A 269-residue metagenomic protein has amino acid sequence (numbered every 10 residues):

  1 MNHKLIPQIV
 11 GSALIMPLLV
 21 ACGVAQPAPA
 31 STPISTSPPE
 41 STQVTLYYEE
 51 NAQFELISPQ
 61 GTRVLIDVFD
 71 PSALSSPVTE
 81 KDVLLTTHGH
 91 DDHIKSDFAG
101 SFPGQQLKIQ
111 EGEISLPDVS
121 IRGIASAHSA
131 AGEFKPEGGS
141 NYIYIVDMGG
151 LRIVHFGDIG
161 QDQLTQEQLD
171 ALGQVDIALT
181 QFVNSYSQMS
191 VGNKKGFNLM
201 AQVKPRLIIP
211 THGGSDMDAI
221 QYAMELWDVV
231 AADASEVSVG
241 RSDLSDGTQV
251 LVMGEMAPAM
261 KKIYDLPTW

Functional and structural regions predicted by a protein language model:
M1-S12: Bacterial N-terminal signal peptides that target proteins for export
L18-A21: C-terminal motif of bacterial Sec signal peptides marking the signal peptidase cleavage site
G23-A25: Bacterial signal peptide processing site
P38-A73, E137-G157: Conserved beta-strand hairpin/beta-sheet module of binuclear metal-dependent hydrolase folds, prominently
D70-E113, G173-L179: Active-site metal-binding motif and surrounding structural segment of the metallo-beta-lactamase
F98-E137, Y142-R152: Portal/gating segments that form or line small-molecule/metal binding sites
A130-Q202, D218-A219: Active-site-proximal loop/helix segments of hydrolase catalytic cores
G138, V203-W269: Binuclear metal-ion centers of metallo-dependent hydrolases, dominated by the metallo-beta-lactamase
